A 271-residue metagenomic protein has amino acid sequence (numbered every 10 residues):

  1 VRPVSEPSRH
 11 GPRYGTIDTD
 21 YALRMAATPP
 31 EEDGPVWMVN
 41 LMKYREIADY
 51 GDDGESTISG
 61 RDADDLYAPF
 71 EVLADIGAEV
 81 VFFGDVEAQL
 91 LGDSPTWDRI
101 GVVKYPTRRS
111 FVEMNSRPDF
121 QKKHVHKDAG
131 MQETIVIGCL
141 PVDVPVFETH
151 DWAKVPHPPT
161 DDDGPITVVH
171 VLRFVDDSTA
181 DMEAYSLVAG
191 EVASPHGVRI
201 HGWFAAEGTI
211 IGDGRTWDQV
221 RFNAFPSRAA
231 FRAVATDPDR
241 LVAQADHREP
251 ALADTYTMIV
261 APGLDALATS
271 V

Functional and structural regions predicted by a protein language model:
V1-R99, P106-E113, G130-V242, P250-V271: Short S/T/G/P-rich N-terminal loop/turn motif that feeds into the first structured element of a domain
Y105, M114, P118-Q121: Short, amphipathic alpha-helical segments
S116, H126-A129: Short, surface-exposed basic-aromatic patches at helix termini and helix-loop junctions that form
D119-V125, D239-A245: A common structural junction motif
